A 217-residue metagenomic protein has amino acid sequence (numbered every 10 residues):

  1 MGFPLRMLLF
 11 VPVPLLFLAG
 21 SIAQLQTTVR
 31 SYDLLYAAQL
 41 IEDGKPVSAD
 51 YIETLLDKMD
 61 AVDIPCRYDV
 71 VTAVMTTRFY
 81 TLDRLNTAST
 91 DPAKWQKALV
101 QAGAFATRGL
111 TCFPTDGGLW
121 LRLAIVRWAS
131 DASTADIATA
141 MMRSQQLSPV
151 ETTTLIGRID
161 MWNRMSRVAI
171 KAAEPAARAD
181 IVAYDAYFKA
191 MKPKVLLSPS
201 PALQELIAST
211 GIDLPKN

Functional and structural regions predicted by a protein language model:
M1-G2, S21, L25, D116 (+1 more regions): Structured catalytic/translocation cores of nucleotide/phosphate-coupled proteins
F3-F10, P46, K216-N217: Polar low-complexity intrinsically disordered regions
P4-Q26: Hydrophobic membrane-insertion alpha-helices, especially the h-region of bacterial N-terminal signal peptides
V13-G20, Y51-D60, A93-G109, A135-Q145 (+2 more regions): Alpha-helical repeat scaffolds
Q26-D43, A61-S89, P114-V126, T152-R164 (+3 more regions): Amphipathic alpha-helical repeat scaffolds of TPR domains
L40-Y51, L82-Q96, W128-D136: Short coil/turn connectors between adjacent alpha-helices in alpha-solenoid helical repeat scaffolds
P92-M165: Non-cytosolic head/periplasmic domains of membrane-anchored proteins
M165-N217: Terminal, low-structured helical/coil segments at or just beyond the last alpha-helical repeat
